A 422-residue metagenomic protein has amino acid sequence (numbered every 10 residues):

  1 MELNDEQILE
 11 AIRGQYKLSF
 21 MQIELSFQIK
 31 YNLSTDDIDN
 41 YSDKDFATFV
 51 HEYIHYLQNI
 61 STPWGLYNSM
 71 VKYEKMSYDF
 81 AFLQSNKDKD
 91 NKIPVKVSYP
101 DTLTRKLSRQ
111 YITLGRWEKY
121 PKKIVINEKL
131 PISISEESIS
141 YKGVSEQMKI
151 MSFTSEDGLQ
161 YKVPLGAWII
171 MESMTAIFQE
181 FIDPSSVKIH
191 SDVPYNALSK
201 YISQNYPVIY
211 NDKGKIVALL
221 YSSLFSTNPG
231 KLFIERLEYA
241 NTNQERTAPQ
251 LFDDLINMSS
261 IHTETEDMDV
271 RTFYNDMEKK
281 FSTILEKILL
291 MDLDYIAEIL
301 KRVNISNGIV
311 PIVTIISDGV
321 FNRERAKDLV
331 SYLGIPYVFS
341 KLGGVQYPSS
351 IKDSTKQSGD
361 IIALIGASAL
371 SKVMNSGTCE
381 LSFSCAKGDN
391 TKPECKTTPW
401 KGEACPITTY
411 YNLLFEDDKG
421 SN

Functional and structural regions predicted by a protein language model:
M1-V50, Y56-P63, Y73, I189-N422: Non-catalytic terminal regions of proteins
I23-F27, S140-S155: Active-site-adjacent bridging/hinge elements
N40, K44, K162-I169: Short, solvent-exposed segments of well-ordered alpha helices
D43, N59-P100, S152-F153: Post-HEXXH active-site segment of zinc metalloproteases
D79-S140: Low-complexity, serine/threonine/proline-enriched polar segments
E146-L165, D183-S185: A long, hydrophobic alpha-helical segment
P164, E172, Y210-D212: Core nucleotidyl-transferase/polymerase catalytic module
I169-D183: An active-site-proximal "capping" alpha-helix that borders the catalytic cofactor pocket
